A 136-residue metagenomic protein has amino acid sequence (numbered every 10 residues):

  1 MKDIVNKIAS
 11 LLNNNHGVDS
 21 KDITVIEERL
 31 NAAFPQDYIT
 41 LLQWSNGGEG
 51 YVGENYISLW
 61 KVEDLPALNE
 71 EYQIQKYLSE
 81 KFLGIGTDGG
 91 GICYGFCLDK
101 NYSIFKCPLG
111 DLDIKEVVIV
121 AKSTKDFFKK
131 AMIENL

Functional and structural regions predicted by a protein language model:
M1-C93, L98, M132-L136: A surface-exposed partner-binding patch
A32, Y94, S103, K125-D126: Short non-domain terminal segments
Y38-L42, K106, V118, T124: Broad hydrophobic/π-residue packing in well-ordered secondary structure
G90-G91, G110-L112: Short acidic/polar capping segments at secondary-structure boundaries
S103-L109: Intrinsically disordered, low-complexity regulatory segments enriched in Ser/Thr/Pro and charged residues
L112-M132: Compact, glycine/acidic-enriched structural inserts
